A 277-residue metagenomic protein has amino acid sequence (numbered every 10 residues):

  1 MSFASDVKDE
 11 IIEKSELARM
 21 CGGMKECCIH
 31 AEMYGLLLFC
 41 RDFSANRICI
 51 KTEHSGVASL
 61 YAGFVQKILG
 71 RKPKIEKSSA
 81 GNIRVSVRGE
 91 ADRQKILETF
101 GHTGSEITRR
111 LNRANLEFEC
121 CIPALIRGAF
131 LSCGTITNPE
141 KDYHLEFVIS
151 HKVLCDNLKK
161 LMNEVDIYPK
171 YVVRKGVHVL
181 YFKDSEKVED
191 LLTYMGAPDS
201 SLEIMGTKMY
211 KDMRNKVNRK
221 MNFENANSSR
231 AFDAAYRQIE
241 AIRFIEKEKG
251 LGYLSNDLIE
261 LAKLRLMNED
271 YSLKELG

Functional and structural regions predicted by a protein language model:
M1-D9, E13, K25, E186-M195 (+3 more regions): Intrinsically disordered, low-complexity regulatory regions of eukaryotic nuclear gene-regulatory proteins
M1-R47, K51-V65: N-terminal, positively charged regions that mediate nucleic acid binding
M1-S15, G101-A114, E140-H144, K208-M213 (+1 more regions): Short charge-dense sequence patches
F3, V7, I29, V57 (+7 more regions): Alpha-helical structural motif
C21-H30, A114-I122, L251-N256: Structural motif
M33-L38, I126-S132, I259-K263: Contiguous, well-ordered alpha-helical segments that form the cores/surfaces of helical PPI scaffolds
R41, R47, T52, S59-G206: DNA-contacting interfaces and partner/effector-binding or oligomerization modules in DNA-centric proteins
Y194-G277: Extended mid-to-C-terminal alpha-helical interaction segments
